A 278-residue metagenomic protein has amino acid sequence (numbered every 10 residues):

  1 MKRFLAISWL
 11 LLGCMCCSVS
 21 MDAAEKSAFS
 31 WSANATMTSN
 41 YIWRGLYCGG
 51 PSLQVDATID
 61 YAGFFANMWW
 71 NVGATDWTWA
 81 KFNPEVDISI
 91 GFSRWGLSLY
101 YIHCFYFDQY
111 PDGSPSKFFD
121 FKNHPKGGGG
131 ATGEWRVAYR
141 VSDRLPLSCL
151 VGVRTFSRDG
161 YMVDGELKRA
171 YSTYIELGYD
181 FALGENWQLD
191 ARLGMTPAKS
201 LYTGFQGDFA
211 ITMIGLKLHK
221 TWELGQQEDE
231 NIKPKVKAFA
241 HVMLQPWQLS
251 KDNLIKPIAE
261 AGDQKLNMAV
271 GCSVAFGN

Functional and structural regions predicted by a protein language model:
M1-S30, E228-I232, G277-N278: Cleavable N-terminal export/targeting peptides
A23-D76: Short glycine/proline- and aromatic-enriched beta-strand/turn motifs that initiate or cap beta-hairpins
S27-F29, G49-L53, D60, F82-V86 (+6 more regions): Residues that define the transmembrane beta-barrel architecture of outer-membrane proteins
W31-A35, V55, F64-M68, I88 (+8 more regions): Transmembrane beta-strands of outer-membrane beta-barrel proteins
M37-Y41, Y61-G63, W70-D76, R94-G96 (+8 more regions): Transmembrane beta-strands of outer-membrane beta-barrel pores
W43-G50, D76-P84, Y110-H124, D159-L167 (+2 more regions): Outer-membrane beta-barrel translocator domains and adjoining extracellular loop/strand segments of Gram-negative
K122-L201, I214, D229: Detector for outer-membrane/organellar transmembrane beta-barrel domains, recognizing the amphipathic beta-strand
L218, W222, G262-N278: Outer-membrane beta-barrel "beta-signal"
